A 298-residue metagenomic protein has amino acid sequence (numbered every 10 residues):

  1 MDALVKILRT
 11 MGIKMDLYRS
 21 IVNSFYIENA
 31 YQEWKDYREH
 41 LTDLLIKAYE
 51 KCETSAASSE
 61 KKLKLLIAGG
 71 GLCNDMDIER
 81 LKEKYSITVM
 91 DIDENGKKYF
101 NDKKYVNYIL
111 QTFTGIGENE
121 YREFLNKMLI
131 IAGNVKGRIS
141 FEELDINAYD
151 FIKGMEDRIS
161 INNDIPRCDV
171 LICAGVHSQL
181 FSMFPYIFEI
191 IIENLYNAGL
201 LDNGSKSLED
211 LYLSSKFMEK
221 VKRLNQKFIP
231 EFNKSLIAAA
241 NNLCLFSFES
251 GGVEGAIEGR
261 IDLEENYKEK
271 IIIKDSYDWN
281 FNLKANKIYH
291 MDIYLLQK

Functional and structural regions predicted by a protein language model:
D2-A56: Class I SAM-dependent methyltransferase Rossmann-like catalytic core, especially the SAM/SAH-binding loop
K61-C73: Conserved class I S-adenosyl-L-methionine
L72-K84: Conserved SAM-binding loop of SAM-dependent methyltransferases across substrates and taxa, primarily the Class I
D93: Conserved SAM/SAH-binding beta-strand->alpha-helix loop
K103-D164: S-adenosyl-L-methionine
E142-F151, M155-S160, Q179-I229: Mobile active-site "lid"/loop adjacent to the S-adenosyl-L-methionine
I172: A conserved beta-strand element that flanks and buttresses the S-adenosyl-L-methionine
G251-K298: Class I S-adenosyl-L-methionine
